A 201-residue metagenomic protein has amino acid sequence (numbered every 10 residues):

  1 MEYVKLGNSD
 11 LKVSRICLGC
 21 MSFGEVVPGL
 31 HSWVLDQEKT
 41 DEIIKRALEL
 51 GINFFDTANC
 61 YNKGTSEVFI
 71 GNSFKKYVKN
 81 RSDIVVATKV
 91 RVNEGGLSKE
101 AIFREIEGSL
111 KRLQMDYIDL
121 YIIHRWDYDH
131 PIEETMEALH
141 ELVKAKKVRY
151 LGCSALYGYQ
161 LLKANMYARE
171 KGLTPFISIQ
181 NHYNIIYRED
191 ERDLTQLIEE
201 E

Functional and structural regions predicted by a protein language model:
M1-I84, K144: N-terminal binding-site loop/beta-alpha segment at the start of enzyme catalytic domains that lines or forms
Y3, H130-E201: Beta/alpha (TIM)-barrel catalytic core signal, keyed to glycine-rich beta->alpha loops juxtaposed to Asp/Glu that bind
V13-C17, N53-F54, D83-K89, Y117-L120 (+2 more regions): Structural preference for beta-strand elements that scaffold enzyme active sites
M21-F23, C60, K89-N93, I123-W126 (+2 more regions): Active-site beta-loop-alpha junctions enriched in small/polar residues
G24-E38, V90-A101, H124-H130: Active-site mouth loops of central-metabolism enzymes
W33-A47, L97-L113, L161-M166: Short, acidic/polar
G71-D83, L110-Q114, V143, N165-T174: Acidic (Asp/Glu)-rich catalytic clusters
L110-P131: Active-site groove signature of glycoside hydrolases
